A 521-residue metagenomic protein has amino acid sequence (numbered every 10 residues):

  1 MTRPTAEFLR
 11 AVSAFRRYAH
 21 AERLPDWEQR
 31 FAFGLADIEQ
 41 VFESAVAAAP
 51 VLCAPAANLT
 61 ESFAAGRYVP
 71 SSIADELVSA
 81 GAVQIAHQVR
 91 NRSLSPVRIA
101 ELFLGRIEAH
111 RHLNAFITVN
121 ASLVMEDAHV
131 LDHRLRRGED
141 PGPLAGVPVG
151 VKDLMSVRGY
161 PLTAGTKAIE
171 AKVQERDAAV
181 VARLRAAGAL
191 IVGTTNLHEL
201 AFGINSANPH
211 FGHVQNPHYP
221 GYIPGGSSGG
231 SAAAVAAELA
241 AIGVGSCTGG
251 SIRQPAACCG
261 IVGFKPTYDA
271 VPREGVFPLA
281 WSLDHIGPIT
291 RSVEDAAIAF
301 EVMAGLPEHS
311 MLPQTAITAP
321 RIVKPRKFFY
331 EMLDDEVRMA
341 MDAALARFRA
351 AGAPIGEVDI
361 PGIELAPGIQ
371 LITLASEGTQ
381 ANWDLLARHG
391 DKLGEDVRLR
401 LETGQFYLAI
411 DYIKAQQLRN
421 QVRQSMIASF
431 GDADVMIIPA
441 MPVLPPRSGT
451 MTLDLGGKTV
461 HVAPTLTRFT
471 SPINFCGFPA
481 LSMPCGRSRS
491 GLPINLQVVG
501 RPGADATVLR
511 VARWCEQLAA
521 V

Functional and structural regions predicted by a protein language model:
M1-V119, L123-M125, A350-A351: An N-terminal boundary/leader segment
R16, F103, V124, A296 (+5 more regions): Residue-level signal for inorganic ion chemistry
Y18-A19, A82-R90, G105, N196 (+1 more regions): Serine-dependent amide/ester hydrolase catalytic core
F63-A74, L144-K167, A319-R321, T373-I427 (+2 more regions): Short helix-loop capping/hinge segments that flank enzyme active sites or metal/cofactor-binding pockets
V83, S93-P96, A100-E101, G105-I169: N-terminal, positively charged, Ser/Thr/Ala/Gly-biased leader segments that form transit/presequence-like amphipathic
S93-E101, H129, D335-D359, W383-R388 (+1 more regions): Acyltransferase
A109, A186, A236-E331, D342-A351 (+4 more regions): Structural helix-boundary/capping segments
L144-I286, K327, A440-T459: Short glycine/serine-rich loop/turn segments
